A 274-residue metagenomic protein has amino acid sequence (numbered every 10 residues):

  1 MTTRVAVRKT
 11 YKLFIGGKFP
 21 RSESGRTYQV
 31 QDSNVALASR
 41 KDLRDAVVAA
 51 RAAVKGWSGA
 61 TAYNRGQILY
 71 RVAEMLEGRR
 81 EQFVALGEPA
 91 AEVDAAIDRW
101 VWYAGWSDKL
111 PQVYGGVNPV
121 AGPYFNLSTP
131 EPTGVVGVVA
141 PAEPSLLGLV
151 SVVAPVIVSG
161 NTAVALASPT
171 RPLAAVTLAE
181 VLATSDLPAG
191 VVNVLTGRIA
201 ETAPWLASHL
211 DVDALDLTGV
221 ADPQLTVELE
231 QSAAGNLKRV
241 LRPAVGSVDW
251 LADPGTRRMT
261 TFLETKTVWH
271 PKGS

Functional and structural regions predicted by a protein language model:
M1-A85, L241, G255, T260 (+1 more regions): Short, structured beta/alpha segment
T2-A6, D98-V113, L127, D216-S274: C-terminal segments
Q29, R65, G160, V192 (+1 more regions): Residue-level signal for inorganic ion chemistry
L43-V48, G56, G66-E81, E88-V113 (+1 more regions): Long amphipathic alpha-helix in the N-terminal Rossmann-like dinucleotide-binding domain of NAD(P)-dependent
G105-P188: Conserved small-residue-rich beta-alpha loop and adjacent elements that most often cradle the phosphate/pyrophosphate
Y124, E201-T202: Short acidic active-site motifs
A154-I157, W205, S232: Hydrophobic/aromatic ligand-binding patch that stacks against planar heteroaromatic rings of cofactors or nucleotides
A163-L166, N193-L195, A214-D216: Short hydrophobic alpha-helical runs that function as membrane-insertion/retention elements
